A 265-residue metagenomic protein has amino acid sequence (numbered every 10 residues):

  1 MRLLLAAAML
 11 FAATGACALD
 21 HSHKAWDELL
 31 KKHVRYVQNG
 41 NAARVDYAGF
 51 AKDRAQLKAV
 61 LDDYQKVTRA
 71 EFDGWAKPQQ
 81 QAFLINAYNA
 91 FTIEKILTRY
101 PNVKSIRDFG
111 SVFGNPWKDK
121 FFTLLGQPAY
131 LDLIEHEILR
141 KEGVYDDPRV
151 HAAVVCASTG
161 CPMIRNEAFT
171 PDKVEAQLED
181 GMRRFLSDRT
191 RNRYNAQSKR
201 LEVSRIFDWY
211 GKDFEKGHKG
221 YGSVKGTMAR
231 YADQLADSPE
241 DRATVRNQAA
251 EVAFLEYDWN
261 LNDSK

Functional and structural regions predicted by a protein language model:
M1-A7: Sec-dependent signal peptide recognition, specifically the positively charged N-region followed immediately by
A13-G15: N-terminal signal peptide c-region/cleavage motif recognized by signal peptidases
L19-I85, N89-K265: Interaction/scaffold regions that mediate signaling and macromolecular assembly across diverse proteins
